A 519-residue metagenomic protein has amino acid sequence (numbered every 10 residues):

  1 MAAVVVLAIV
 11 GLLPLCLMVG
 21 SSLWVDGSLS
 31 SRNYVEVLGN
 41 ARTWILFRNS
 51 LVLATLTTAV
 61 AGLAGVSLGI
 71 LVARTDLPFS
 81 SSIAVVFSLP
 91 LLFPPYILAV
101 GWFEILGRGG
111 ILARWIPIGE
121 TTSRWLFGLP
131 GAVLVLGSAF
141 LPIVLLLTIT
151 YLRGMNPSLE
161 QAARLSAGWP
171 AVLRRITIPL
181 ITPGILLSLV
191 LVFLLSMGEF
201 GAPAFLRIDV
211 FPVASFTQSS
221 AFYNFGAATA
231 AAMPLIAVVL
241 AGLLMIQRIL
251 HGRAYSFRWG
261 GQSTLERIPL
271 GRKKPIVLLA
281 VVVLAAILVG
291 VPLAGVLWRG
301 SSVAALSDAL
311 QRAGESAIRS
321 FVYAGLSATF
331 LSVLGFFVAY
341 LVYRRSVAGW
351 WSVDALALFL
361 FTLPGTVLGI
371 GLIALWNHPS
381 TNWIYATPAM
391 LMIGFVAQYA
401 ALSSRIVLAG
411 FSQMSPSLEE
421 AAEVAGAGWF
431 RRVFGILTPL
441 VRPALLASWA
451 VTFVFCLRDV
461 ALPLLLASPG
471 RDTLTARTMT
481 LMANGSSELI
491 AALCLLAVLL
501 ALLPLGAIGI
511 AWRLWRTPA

Functional and structural regions predicted by a protein language model:
M1-G27, G39-R153, L180-G201, A228-Q247 (+8 more regions): Membrane-water interface segments at the C-terminal ends of transmembrane alpha-helices in multi-pass inner-membrane
S31, W44, V86, L159 (+7 more regions): Amphipathic alpha-helical segments in well-structured domains
P78, G168-W169, S417, A427-G428: Short coil/turn motifs that cap or connect alpha-helices
N156-P157, A171, I208-A214, S220 (+3 more regions): Feature of multi-pass inner-membrane transport and sensor proteins that recognizes transmembrane helices together
E160-Q161, E419-E420: Short alpha-helical segment that forms part of, or immediately flanks, the ligand-binding pocket in carbohydrate-active
R164, E423: Alpha-helical residues within the helix-turn-helix
L165, R513-A519: Short, charged juxtamembrane terminal tails flanking transmembrane helices
M197-Y223, V460-S487: Glycine-rich helix-loop "coupling/hinge" segments at transmembrane-helix boundaries in multipass transporters
